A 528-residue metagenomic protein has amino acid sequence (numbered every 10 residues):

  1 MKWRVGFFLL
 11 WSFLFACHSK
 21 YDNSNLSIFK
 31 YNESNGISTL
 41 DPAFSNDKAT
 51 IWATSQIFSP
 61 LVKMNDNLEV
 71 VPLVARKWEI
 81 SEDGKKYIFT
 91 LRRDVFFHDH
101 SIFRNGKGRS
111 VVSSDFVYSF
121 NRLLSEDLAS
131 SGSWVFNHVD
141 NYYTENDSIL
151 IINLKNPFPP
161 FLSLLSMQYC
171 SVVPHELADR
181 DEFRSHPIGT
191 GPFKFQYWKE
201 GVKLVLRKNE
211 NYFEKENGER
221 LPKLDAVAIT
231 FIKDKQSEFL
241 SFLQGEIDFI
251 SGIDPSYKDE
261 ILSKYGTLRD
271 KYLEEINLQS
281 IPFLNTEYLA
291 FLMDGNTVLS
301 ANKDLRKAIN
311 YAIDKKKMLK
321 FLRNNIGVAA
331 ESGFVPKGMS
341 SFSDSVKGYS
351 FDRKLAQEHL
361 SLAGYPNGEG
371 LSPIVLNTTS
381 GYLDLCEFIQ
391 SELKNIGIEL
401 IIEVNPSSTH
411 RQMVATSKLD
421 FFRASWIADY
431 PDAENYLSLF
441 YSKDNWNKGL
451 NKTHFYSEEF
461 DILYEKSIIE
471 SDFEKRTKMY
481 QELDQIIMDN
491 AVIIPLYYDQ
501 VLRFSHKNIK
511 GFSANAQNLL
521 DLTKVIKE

Functional and structural regions predicted by a protein language model:
D22, E79, L128-P174, K194-K199: Surface-exposed binding/hinge segments that line and control ligand-binding clefts or catalytic entry sites
N32-E82, N121, L128, I188: N-terminal lobe/hinge region of extracytoplasmic solute-binding protein
N35-I51, V74-A75, S101-K107, G132 (+4 more regions): A structural "hinge/loop" feature
R76-L128, E238-S241, L299: Aromatic- and charge-enriched surface segment that lines or borders ligand/interaction sites
F158-P222, A226-A228, Q236-S237, K354-E358: Gly/Pro-rich hinge or "lid" segments in bacterial periplasmic/extracellular proteins
F193, V298-K303, A329-A363, Y382-D384: Structural transition elements
Q196-R207, T230-D294: Extracellular/periplasmic solute-recognition and catalytic clefts
K199-K203, Q279, E287, A308-D344 (+2 more regions): Detector for C-terminal structural segments
